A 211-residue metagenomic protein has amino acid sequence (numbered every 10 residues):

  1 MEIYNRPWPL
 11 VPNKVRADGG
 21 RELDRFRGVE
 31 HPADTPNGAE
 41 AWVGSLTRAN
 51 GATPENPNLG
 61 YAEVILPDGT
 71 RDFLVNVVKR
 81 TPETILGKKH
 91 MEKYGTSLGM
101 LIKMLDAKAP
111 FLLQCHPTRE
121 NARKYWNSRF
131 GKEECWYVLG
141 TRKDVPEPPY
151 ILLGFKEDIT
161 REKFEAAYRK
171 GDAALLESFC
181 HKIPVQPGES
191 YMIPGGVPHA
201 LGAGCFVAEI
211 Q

Functional and structural regions predicted by a protein language model:
M1-T160: Transition-metal
H90, S97-K103, K124, R169-G171 (+3 more regions): Residue-level detector of functional hotspots within protein domains
L113-H116, P184-A203: Conserved metal-binding segment of the jelly-roll/cupin
T118-R123, S128-R129, L175-E177, E189 (+1 more regions): Short, Lys/Arg-enriched charge-dense amphipathic segments
E134-W136, A200-Q211: A short hydrophobic beta-strand segment most commonly corresponding to one strand of the jelly-roll/cupin
C135, G140-M192: Intrinsically disordered, low-complexity linker/loop segments enriched in Gly/Pro and charged/polar residues
